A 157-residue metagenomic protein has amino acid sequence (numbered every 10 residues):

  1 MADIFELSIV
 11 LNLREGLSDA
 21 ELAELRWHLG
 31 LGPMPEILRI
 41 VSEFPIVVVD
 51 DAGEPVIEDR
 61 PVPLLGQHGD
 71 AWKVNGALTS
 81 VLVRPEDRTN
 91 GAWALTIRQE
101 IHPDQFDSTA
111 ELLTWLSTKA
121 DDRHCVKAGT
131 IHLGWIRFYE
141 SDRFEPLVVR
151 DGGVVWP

Functional and structural regions predicted by a protein language model:
M1-L38: Short, extreme N-terminal segment that most often corresponds to the first beta-strand
W27-P33, I46-P157: Charged interaction segments
R39, E43-P45: Histidine-centered catalytic/metal-coordination loop motif
